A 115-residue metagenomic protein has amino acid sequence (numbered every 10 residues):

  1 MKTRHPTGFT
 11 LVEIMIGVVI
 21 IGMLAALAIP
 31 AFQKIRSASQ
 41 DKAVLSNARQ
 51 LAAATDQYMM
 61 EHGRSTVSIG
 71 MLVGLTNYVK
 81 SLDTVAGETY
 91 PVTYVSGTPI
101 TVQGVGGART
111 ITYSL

Functional and structural regions predicted by a protein language model:
K2-F32: N-terminal single-pass transmembrane signal-anchor helix
V18, L45, A52: Conserved catalytic core of two-component sensor histidine kinases
A26-A28, S39, A54: Small-residue (primarily alanine) positions within well-ordered alpha-helices, especially packing/interaction faces
A31-A48: Aliphatic-rich helix starts adjacent to a transmembrane/signal segment
A53-D56, M60-L115: Extracellular/periplasmic head regions of type IV pilus-like filament subunits
